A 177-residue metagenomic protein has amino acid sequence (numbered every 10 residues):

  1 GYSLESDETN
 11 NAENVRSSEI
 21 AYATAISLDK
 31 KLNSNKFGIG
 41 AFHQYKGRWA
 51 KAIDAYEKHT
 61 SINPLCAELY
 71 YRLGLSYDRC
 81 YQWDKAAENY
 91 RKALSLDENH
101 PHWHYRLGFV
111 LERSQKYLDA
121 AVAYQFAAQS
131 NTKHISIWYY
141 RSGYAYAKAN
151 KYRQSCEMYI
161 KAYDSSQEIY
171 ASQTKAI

Functional and structural regions predicted by a protein language model:
S3-E5, N10, F37, Q44 (+5 more regions): Position-specific recognition of the canonical hydrophobic site in helix A of tetratricopeptide repeat
T24-A25, K58-H59, K92-A93, F126-A128 (+1 more regions): Canonical positions in the second alpha-helix
L28, I62, L96, S130-N131 (+2 more regions): Structural marker of alpha-solenoid helical repeat scaffolds
S34, E68, H102, S136-I137 (+1 more regions): Start-of-helix register in tetratricopeptide repeats
G38, R72, R106, R141 (+1 more regions): Canonical tetratricopeptide repeat
Y124-A127, A147, Y152-Y170: TPR/TPR-like (Sel1-like) alpha-helical repeat modules
